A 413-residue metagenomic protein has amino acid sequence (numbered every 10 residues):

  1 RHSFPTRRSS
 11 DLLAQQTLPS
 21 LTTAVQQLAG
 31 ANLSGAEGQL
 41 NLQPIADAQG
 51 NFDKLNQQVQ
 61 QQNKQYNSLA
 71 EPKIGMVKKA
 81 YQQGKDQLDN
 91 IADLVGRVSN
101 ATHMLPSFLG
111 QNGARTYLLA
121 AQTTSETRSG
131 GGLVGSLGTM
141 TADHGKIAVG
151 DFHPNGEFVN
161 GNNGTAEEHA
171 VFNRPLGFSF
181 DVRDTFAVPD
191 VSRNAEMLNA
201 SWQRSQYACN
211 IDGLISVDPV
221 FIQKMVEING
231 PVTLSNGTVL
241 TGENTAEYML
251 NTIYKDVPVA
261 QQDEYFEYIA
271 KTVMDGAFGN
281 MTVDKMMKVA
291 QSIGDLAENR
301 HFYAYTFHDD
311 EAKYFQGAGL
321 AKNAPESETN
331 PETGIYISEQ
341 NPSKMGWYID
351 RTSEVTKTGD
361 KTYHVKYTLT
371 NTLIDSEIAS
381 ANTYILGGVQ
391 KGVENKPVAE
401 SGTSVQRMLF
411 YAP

Functional and structural regions predicted by a protein language model:
H2-S9: Short, small-residue-biased leader/transition segments that mark boundaries at the very start of proteins
S10-Q65, L69: Structured, charged N-terminal subsegments at the starts of enzyme catalytic cores and at intra-chain domain/subunit
L12, P19, A46, G50-D53 (+9 more regions): Solvent-exposed, polar/charged alpha-helical surfaces in well-ordered, non-transmembrane soluble domains, broadly
L21, L28-G35, G50, P106-A120 (+7 more regions): Lumenal/extracellular ectodomains and adaptor appendage modules of the eukaryotic vesicle/secretory system
Q26, Q57-Q60, K64-N67, D93-G96 (+3 more regions): Sec-exported extracytoplasmic/periplasmic mature domains
A46-L118, E126-S129, A321-K322, E326: Long amphipathic alpha-helical scaffold segments
L137-T139, L214: Hydrophobic beta-strand positions in blades of beta-propellers and related beta-sheet-rich domains
D181-V220: A conserved hydrophobic secondary-structure block that centers on an alpha-helix together with its immediately flanking
